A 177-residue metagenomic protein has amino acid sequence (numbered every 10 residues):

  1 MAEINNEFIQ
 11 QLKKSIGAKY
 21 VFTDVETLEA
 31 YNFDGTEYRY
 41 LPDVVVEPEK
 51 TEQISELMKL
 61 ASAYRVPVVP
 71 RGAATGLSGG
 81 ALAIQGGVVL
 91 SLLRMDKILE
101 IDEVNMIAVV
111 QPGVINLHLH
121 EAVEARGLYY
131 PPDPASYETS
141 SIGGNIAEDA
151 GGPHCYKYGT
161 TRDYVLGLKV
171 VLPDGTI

Functional and structural regions predicted by a protein language model:
M1-D34, A63-V66: N-terminal accessory segments
L12, E37-V68, L92-A135, I146 (+1 more regions): N-terminal glycine-rich flavin-associated loop
K19-D24, Y130-S136: Flexible, glycine/charged-enriched surface loops at secondary-structure junctions
D34-E37, G79-I84, G159: Short glycine-biased active-site loop of nucleotidyltransferases that positions the nucleotide triphosphate and helps
A81, N145-I146: Conserved phosphate/anionic-ligand binding catalytic regions in large, soluble enzymes, centered on
Q85-L93: Short basic, glycine-rich beta-strand/loop surfaces that mediate nucleic-acid
T139-G143: Beta-rich nucleic-acid/ligand-interaction surfaces
